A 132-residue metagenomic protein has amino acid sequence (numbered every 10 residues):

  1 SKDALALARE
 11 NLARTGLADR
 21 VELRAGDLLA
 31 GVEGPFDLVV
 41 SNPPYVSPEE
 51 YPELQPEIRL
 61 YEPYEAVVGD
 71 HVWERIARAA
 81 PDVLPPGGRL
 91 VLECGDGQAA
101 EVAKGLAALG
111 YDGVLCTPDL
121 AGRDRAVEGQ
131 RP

Functional and structural regions predicted by a protein language model:
S1-E53: Conserved SAM/SAH cofactor-binding pocket of Class I
L17, E62, L84-P86: Helix-to-beta-strand junctions that scaffold the AdoMet/dcAdoMet cofactor pocket in Class I SAM-dependent enzymes
E22-R24, E65, V114-P118: Structural signal for short hydrophobic segments within the conserved structured cores of catalytic domains across
N42, Y61, E93: Alpha/beta-hydrolase-fold catalytic nucleophile elbow
Y45-E74: Mobile active-site "lid"/loop adjacent to the S-adenosyl-L-methionine
D70-R131: Conserved Class I SAM-dependent methyltransferase catalytic core
